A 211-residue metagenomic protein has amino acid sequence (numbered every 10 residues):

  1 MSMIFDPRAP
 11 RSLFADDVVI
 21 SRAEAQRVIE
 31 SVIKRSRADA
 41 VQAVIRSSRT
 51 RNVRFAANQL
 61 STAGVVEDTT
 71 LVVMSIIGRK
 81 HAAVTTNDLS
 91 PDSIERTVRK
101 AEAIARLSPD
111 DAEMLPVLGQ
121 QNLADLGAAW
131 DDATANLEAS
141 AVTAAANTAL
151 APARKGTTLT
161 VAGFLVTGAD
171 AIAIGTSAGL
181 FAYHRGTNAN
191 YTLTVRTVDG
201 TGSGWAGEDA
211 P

Functional and structural regions predicted by a protein language model:
M1-P211: Active-site bordering "gate/hinge" segments that shape substrate access to catalytic or cofactor-binding pockets
